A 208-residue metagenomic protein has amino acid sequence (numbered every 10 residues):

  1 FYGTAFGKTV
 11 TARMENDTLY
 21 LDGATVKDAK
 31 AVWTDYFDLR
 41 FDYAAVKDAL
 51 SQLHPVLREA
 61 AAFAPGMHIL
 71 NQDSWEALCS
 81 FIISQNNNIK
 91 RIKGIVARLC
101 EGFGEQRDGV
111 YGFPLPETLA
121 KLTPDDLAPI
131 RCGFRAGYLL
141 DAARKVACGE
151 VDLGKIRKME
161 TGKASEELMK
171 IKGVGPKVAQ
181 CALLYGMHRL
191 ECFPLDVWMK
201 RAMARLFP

Functional and structural regions predicted by a protein language model:
F1-P208: HhH-family (HhH-GPD) DNA N-glycosylase catalytic core used in base-excision repair
